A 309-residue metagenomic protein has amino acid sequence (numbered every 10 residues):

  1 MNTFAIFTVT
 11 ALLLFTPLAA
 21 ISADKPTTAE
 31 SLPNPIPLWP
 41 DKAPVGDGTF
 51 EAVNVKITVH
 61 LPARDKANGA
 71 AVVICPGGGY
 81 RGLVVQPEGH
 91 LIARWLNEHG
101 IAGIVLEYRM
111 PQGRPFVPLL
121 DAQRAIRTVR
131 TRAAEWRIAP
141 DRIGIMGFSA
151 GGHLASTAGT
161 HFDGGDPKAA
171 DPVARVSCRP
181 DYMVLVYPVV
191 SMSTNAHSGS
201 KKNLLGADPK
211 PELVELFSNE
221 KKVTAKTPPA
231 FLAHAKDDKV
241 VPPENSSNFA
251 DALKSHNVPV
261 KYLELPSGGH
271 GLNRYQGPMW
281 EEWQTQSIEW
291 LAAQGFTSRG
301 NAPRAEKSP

Functional and structural regions predicted by a protein language model:
D24-K66, S198: N-terminal cap/lid segment of alpha/beta-hydrolase-fold proteins
T49, H60, A233, P243-P309: C-terminal catalytic histidine-bearing segment of alpha/beta-hydrolase fold enzymes
V55, A169-V173, A207-K222, T227-P228: Active-site nucleophile elbow and catalytic-triad environment of alpha/beta-hydrolase enzymes
N68-G77: Short beta-strand element of the alpha/beta-hydrolase
P76-R81, K236: Active-site glycine-rich loops that stabilize anionic/oxyanionic intermediates across multiple enzyme folds
V84-Q86, H90-A93, I104-P140, Y275-E282: Catalytic nucleophile-loop/oxyanion-hole region of alpha/beta-hydrolase and closely related hydrolase-like folds
R124-S198, V214-E215, N219: Primarily recognizes the serine-hydrolase "nucleophile elbow" in alpha/beta-hydrolase and SGNH/GDSL folds
L232-H234, D238: Short beta-strand/loop motif that positions the catalytic acidic residue of the alpha/beta-hydrolase fold
